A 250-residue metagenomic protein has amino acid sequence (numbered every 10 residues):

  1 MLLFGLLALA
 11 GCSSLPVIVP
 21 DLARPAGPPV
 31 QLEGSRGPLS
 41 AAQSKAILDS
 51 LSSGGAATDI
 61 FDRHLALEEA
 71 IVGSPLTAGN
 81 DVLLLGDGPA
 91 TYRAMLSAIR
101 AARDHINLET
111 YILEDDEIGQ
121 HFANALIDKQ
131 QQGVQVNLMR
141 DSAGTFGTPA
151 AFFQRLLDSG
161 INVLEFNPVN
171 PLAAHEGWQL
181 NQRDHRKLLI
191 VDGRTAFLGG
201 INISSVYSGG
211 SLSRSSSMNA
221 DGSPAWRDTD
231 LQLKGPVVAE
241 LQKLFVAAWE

Functional and structural regions predicted by a protein language model:
M1-E250: N-terminal localization/anchoring segments of enzymes in phospholipid and broader phosphate metabolism
